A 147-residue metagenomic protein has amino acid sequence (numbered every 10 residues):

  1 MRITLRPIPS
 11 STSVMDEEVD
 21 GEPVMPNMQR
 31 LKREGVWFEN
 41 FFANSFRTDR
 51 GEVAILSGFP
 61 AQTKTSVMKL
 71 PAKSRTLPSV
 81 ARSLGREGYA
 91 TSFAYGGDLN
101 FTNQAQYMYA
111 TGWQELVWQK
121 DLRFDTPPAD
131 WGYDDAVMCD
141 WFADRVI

Functional and structural regions predicted by a protein language model:
M1-I147: Soluble catalytic regions of membrane-associated enzymes that act on cell-envelope and secretory-pathway components
